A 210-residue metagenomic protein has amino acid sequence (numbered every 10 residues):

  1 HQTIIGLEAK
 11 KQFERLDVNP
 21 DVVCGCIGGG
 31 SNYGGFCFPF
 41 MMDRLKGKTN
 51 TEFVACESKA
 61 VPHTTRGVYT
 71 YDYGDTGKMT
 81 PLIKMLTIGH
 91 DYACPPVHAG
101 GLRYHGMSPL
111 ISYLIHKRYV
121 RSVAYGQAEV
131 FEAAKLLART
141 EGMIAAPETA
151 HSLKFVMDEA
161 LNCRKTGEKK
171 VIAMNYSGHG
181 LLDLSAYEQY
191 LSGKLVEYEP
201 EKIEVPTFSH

Functional and structural regions predicted by a protein language model:
H1-E8, A146-H151: A glycine-rich, Thr/Ser-enriched phosphate-binding loop motif common to dinucleotide/cofactor-binding enzymes
Q2, G6, Y33-F38: Conserved PLP-enzyme active-site core in the AAT-like
T3-I5, L16-D17, M42-N50, V54-M143 (+1 more regions): Active-site/ligand-binding loops adjacent to catalytic centers
K10-N19: Phosphate/pyrophosphate-binding loops at sites that engage ATP/ADP/AMP, CoA/4′-phosphopantetheine, polyphosphate
Q12, C26, P39-D43, A133 (+3 more regions): Generic, well-ordered alpha-helical scaffold segments in large soluble proteins
N19-Y33, F53, E148, K170-Y176: A short, small-residue-rich loop immediately preceding and capping a beta-strand
I27-C37, H63-T65, T149-V156, L181-L184: Short glycine/serine/threonine-rich phosphate/pyrophosphate-binding segments that cradle anionic phosphate groups
A138-Y176: C-terminal structured "cap/appendage" subdomains that terminate the fold
